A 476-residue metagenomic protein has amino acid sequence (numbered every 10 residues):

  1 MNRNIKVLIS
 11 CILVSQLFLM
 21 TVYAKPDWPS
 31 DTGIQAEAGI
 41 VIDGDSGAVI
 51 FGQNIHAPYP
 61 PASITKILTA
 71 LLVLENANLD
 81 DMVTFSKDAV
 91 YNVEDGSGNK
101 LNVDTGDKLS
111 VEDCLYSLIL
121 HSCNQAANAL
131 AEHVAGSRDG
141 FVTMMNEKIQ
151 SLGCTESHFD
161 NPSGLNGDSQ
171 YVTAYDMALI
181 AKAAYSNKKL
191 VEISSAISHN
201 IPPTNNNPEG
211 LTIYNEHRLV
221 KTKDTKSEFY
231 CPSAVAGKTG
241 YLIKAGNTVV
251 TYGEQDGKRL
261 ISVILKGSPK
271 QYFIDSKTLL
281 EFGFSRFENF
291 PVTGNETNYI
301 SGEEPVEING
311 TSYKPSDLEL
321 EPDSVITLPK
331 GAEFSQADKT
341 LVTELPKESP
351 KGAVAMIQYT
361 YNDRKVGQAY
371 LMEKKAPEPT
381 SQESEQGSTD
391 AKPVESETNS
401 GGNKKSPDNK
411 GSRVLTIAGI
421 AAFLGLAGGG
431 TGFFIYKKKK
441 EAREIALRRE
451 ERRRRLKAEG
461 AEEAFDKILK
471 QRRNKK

Functional and structural regions predicted by a protein language model:
N2-K25, L415-K437: Sec-dependent N-terminal signal peptides of Gram-positive bacterial secreted proteins and lipoproteins
N2-R3, Q53, N403-P407: N-terminal secretory/membrane-targeting helices
V22-Y175, L179-K188, E192-I193: Active-site-adjacent loops and short helices of periplasmic peptidoglycan-processing enzymes
D81, G302-E304, I435: Cysteine/selenocysteine-centered motifs that mediate thiol-based redox chemistry or coordinate metal-sulfur cofactors
C154-T155, S169-Y171, Y175-I417: Domain-terminus/edge residues, biased toward the C-terminal soluble/receptor-binding domains of extracytoplasmic
N399-N403, P407-K410, A422-Y436, K440-E441 (+1 more regions): Intrinsically disordered, low-complexity charged/polar segments
K410-A421, A442-E444, R448-R449: Type III/flagellar export substrates
K439-K476: Cytoplasmic C-terminal tails of single-pass
